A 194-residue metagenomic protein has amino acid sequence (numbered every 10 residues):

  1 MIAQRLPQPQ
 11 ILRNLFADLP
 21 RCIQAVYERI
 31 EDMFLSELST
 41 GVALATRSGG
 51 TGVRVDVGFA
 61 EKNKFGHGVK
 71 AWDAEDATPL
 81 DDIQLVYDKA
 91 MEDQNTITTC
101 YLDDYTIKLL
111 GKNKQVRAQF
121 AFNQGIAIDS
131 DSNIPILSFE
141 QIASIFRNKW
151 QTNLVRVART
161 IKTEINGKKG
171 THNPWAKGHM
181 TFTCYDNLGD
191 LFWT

Functional and structural regions predicted by a protein language model:
M1-K62, D82-I83, K89-T106: Long, contiguous amphipathic alpha-helices that act as assembly "spine/axial" helices in icosahedral shell and virion
S39, L80-Q84, I134-I136, P174-W175: Short amphipathic alpha-helical surface micro-motifs
T40, T46, T51, T78 (+7 more regions): Residue-identity detector for threonine
T51-S130, Q141: Extended, solvent-exposed, turn-rich assembly/linker loops in the middle of proteins
G66, R117-A118, F122-T194: Sequence/fold signature of self-assembling virion shell proteins
